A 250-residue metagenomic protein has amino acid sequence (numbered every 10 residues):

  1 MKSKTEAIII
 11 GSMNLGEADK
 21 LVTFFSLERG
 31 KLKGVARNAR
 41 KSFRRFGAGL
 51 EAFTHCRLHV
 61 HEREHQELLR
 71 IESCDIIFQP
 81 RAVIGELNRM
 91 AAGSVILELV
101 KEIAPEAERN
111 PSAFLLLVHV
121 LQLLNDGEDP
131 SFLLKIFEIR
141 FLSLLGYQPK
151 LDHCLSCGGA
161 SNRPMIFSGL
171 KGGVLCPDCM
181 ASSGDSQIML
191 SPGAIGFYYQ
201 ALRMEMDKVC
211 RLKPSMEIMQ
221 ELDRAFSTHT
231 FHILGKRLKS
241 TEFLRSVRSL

Functional and structural regions predicted by a protein language model:
M1-L250: Non-catalytic alpha-helical scaffolds and adjoining flexible linkers that form interface surfaces for assembly
